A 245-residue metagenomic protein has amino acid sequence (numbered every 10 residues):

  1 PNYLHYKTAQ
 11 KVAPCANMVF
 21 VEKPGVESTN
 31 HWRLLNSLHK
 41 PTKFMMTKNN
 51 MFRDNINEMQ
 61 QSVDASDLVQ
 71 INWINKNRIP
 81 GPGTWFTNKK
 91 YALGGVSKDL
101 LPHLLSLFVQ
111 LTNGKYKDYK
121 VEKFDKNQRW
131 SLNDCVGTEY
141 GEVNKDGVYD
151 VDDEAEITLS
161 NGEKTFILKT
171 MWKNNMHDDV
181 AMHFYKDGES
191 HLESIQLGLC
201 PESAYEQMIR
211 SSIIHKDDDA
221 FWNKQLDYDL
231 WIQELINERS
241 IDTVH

Functional and structural regions predicted by a protein language model:
Y3, V26-G83: A contiguous active-site-proximal alpha/beta segment in oxidoreductase catalytic domains
Y3-E22: Rossmann-fold NAD(P) dinucleotide-binding segment
Y6, Q10, R53-D54, G95-S106 (+3 more regions): A structural signal for well-ordered alpha-helical segments within the folded catalytic domains of diverse enzymes
N17, T42-K43, K164: Short, well-ordered coil/turn segments that N-cap beta-strands
V19-E22, M45-T47, N144-G147: Short catalytic-loop micro-motif centered on adjacent basic/acidic residues
F86-T165, N174, L230: Rossmann-like dinucleotide-binding domain that binds NAD(P)(H)
G141-N223: NAD(P)-dinucleotide binding in Rossmann-like oxidoreductases
R210-H245: C-terminal helix-rich "cap/oligomerization" subdomain common to oxidoreductases
